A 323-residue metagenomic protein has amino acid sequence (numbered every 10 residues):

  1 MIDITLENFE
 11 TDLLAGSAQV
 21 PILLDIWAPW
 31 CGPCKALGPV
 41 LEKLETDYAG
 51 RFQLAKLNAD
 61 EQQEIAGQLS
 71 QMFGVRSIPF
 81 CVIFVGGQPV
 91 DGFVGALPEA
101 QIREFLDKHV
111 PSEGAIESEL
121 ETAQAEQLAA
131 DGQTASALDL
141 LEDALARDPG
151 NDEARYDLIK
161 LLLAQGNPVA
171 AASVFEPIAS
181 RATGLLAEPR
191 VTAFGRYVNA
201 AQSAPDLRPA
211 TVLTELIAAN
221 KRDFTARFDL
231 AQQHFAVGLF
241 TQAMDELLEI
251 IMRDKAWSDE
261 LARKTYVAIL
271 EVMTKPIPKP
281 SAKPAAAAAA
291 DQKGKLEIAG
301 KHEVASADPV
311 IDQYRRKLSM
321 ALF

Functional and structural regions predicted by a protein language model:
D3-I22, A218: A short beta-strand-turn-helix
L6-L14, E42-P111: Thioredoxin-like thiol-disulfide oxidoreductase module
I26-V40: Conserved redox-active cysteine motifs that mediate thiol-disulfide chemistry, especially di-cysteine Cys-X(1-2)-Cys
Q124, L158, G195, L230 (+2 more regions): Structural register within alpha-helical repeat arrays
P149, A182-L186, N220-R222, G238 (+1 more regions): Short coil turns that delineate tetratricopeptide repeat
A154, A171, E188-V191, A226 (+1 more regions): TPR alpha-solenoid repeat register
G166-S173, P189, F194-T211, A268-R315 (+1 more regions): Alpha-helical linker/edge segments of TPR/alpha-solenoid repeat scaffolds and analogous pre-/post-domain helices
